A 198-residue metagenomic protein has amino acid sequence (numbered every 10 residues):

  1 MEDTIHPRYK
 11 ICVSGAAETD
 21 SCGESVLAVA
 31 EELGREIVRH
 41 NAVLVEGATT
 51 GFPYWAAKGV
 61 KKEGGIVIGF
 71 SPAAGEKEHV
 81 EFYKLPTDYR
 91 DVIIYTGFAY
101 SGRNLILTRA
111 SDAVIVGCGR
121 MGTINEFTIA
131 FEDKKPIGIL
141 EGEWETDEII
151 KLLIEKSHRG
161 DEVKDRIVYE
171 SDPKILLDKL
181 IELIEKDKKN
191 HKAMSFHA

Functional and structural regions predicted by a protein language model:
I5-P7, T19, L27-R35, T50-C118 (+2 more regions): Acidic/glycine-enriched connector segments
Y9-A16: Short, hydrophobic/glycine-enriched beta-strand segments
V43-T49: A short beta-strand-loop structural module common to alpha/beta enzyme folds
I93-F98, K164-L176: Short acidic-hydrophobic, aromatic-tinged amphipathic segments that line or gate anion-handling sites
R109, A113-D161, D165-R166: Conserved phosphate- and dinucleotide-binding cores of soluble alpha/beta proteins, encompassing both enzyme active
E182-A198: C-terminal amphipathic helix plus adjacent low-complexity, charged tail appended to glycosyltransferase catalytic
